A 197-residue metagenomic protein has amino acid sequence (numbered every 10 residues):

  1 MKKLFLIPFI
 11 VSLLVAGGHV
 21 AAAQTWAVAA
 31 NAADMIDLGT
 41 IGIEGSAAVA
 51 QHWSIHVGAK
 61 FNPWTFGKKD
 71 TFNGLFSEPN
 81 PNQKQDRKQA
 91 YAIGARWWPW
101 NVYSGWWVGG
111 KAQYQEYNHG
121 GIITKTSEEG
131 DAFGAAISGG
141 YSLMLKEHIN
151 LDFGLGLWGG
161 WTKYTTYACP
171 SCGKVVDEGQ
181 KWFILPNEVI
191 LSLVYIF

Functional and structural regions predicted by a protein language model:
M1-L4: Positively charged n-region of N-terminal signal peptides that target proteins for export
P8-A16: Bacterial N-terminal signal peptides
G17-A23: Sec/Tat signal peptide C-region and signal peptidase I cleavage site
A27-A47, N62: Solvent-exposed loop/turn segments connecting transmembrane beta-strands in outer-membrane beta-barrel proteins
A47-F153, S192-Y195: Gram-negative (and chloroplast) outer-membrane scaffold detector with strong preference for beta-barrel transmembrane
W64, G156-T166: Short, solvent-exposed beta-strand-terminating loops
K69-P79, Y167-E178: Solvent-exposed loop segments that connect transmembrane elements
F183-F197: Outer-membrane beta-barrel "beta-signal"
